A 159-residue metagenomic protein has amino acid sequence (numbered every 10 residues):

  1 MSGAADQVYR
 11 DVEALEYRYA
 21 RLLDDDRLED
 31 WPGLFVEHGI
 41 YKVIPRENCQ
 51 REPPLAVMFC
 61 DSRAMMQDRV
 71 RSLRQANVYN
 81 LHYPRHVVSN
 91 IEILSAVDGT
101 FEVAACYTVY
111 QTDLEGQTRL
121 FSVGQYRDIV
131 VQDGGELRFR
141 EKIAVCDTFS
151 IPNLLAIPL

Functional and structural regions predicted by a protein language model:
M1-E29, G33-E37, I44: Short, low-complexity N-terminal intrinsically disordered segments enriched in polar/charged residues
A4-Q7, P54, D61, T118: A structural signal for alpha-helical segments
R10-E13, V57, A64, F121: A generic "alpha-helical surface" signal
E13-A14, P84-H86, V123: Short solvent-exposed loop/turn micro-motifs enriched in small/polar/acidic residues
Y19, W31, M66, V103 (+1 more regions): Hydrophobic pocket/interface hotspot
Y19-R21, R74-L81, L114-Q117: Short helix-to-loop capping/linker segments positioned immediately adjacent to catalytic or ligand/cofactor-binding
E37-C106: A solvent-exposed, acidic/Ser-Thr-rich amphipathic alpha-helical stretch
E92-L159: A beta-strand edge to alpha-helix "cap/lid" segment located at domain peripheries
